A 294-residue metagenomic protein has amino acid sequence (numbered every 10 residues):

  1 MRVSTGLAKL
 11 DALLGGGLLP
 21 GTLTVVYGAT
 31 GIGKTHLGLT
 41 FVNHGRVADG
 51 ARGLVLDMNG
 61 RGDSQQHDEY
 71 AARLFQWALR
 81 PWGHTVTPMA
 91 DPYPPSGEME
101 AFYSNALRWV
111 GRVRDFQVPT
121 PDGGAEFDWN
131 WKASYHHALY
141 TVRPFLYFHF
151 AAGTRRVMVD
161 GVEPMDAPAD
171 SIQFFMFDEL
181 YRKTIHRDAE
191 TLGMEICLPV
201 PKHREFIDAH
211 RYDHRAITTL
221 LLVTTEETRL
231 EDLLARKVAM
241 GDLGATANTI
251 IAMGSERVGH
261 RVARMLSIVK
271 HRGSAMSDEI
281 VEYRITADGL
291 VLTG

Functional and structural regions predicted by a protein language model:
S4-G17: Pre-Walker A adenine-sensing motif
G16-D91: Walker A/P-loop NTP-binding active-site region of P-loop NTPases, recognizing the glycine-rich GxxxxGKT/S
P20, N130-Y135, D278-G294: NTP-binding/hydrolysis catalytic cores, primarily Walker-type P-loop NTPases
I32, E163-A169, T228-E231: Short acidic, S/G/P-rich loop/turn micro-motifs used as interaction or catalytic elements
D57-D166: Conserved inter-motif catalytic segment of the P-loop NTP-binding fold
W77-E98, A189-Y212: Short mixed-charge
M165-M176, D188: Conserved ATPase-coupling elements of RecA-like P-loop NTPase cores
G193-D288: Phosphate-binding/switch region of NTP-binding enzymes
